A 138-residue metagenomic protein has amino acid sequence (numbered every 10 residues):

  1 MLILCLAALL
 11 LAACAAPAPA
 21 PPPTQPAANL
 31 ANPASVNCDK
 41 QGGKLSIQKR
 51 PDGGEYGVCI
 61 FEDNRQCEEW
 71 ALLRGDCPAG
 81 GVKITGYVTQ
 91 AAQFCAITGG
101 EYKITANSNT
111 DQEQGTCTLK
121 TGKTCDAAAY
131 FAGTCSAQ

Functional and structural regions predicted by a protein language model:
M1-A7: Sec-dependent signal peptide recognition, specifically the positively charged N-region followed immediately by
L10-A13: C-terminal motif of bacterial Sec signal peptides marking the signal peptidase cleavage site
A15-P17: Bacterial signal peptide processing site
P19-Q138: Mature, structured domains enriched in cysteine- and short glycine motifs
